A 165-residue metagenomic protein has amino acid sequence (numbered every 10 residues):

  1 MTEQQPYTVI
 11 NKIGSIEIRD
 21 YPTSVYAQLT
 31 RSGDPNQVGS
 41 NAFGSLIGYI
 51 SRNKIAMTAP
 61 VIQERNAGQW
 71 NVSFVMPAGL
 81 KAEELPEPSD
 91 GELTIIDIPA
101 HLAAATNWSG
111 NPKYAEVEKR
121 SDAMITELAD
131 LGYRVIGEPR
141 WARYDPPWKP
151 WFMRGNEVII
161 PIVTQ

Functional and structural regions predicted by a protein language model:
M1-Q165: A solvent-exposed interaction/effector surface
